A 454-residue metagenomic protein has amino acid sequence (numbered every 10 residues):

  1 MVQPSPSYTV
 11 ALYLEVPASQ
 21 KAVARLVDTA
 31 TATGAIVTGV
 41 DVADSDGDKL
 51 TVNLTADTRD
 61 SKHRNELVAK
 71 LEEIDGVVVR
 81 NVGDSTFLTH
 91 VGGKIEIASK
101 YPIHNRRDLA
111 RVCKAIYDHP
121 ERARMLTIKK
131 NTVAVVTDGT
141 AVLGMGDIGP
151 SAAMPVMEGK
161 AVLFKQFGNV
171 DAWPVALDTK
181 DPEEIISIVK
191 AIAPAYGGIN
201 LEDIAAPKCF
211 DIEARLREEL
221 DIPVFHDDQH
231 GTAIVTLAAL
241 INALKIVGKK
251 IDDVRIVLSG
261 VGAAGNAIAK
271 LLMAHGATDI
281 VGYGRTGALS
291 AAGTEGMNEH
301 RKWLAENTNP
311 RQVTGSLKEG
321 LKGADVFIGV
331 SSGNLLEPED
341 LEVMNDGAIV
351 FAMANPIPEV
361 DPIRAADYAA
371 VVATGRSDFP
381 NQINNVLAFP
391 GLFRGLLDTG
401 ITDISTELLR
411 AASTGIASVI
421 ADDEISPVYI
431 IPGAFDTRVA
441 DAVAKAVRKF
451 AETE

Functional and structural regions predicted by a protein language model:
M1-G93: A conserved regulatory-domain signal marking ACT and ACT-like small-molecule sensing domains and adjacent regulatory
P4-P6, A123-K129, K165-Q166, A191-A193 (+8 more regions): Solvent-exposed alpha-helices and their adjacent loops that cap or buttress functional pockets in soluble metabolic
T38-A43, R80-V82, V175, E202 (+3 more regions): Flexible, glycine/charged-enriched surface loops at secondary-structure junctions
V79-V254: Glycine/serine-rich phosphate-binding loop and adjoining beta1-alpha1 elements at the start of nucleotide-handling
L143, P150-G168, L220, H226 (+2 more regions): Glycine-rich phosphate/diphosphate-binding loop of Rossmann-like nucleotide-binding domains
P223, D227-D228, V247-K249, A352-E454: Adenosine-phosphate binding glycine-rich loop
R301-V371, R376-D378: Rossmann-like adenosine-cofactor binding region
